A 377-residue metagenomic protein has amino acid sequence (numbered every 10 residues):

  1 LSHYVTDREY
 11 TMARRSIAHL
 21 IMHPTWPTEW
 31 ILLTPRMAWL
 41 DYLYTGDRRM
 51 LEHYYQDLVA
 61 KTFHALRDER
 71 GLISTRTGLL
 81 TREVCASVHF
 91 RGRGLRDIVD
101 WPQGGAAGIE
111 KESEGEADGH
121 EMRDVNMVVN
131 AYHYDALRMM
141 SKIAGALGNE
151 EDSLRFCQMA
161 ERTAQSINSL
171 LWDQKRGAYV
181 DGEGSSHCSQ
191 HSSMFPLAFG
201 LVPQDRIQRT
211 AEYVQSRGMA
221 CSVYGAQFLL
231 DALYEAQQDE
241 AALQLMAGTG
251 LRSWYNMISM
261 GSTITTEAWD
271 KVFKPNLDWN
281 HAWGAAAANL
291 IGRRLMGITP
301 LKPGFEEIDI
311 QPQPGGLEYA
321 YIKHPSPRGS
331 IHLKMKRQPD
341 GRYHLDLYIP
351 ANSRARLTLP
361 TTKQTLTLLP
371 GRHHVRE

Functional and structural regions predicted by a protein language model:
L1-D7, T34-M50, Y132-E150, M194-Q204 (+2 more regions): Well-ordered alpha-helical scaffold segments within catalytic/enzyme domains
H3-D7, P24, T28, Y44 (+12 more regions): Hydrophobic alpha-helical scaffolding
Y4-R15, E29-L32, Y44-V129, L147-S193 (+1 more regions): Active-site acid/base region of carbohydrate-active enzymes
S16-L20, R176, I207-Y213: Flexible, solvent-exposed coil segments and beta strand-coil junctions, predominantly the extracellular/periplasmic
I21-T25, E183-G184, E212-A220, G248-R252: Solenoid-like repeat scaffolds
C85-V88, R96-R123, G177-G182, T210-R217 (+4 more regions): Short beta-alpha connecting loops at secondary-structure transitions that line or flank enzyme active sites
Q158, Q165, E240-E377: Non-catalytic C-terminal accessory modules of carbohydrate-active enzymes
H187-S192, A220-A226: Generic helix N-cap/helix-start motif at coil->alpha-helix transitions
